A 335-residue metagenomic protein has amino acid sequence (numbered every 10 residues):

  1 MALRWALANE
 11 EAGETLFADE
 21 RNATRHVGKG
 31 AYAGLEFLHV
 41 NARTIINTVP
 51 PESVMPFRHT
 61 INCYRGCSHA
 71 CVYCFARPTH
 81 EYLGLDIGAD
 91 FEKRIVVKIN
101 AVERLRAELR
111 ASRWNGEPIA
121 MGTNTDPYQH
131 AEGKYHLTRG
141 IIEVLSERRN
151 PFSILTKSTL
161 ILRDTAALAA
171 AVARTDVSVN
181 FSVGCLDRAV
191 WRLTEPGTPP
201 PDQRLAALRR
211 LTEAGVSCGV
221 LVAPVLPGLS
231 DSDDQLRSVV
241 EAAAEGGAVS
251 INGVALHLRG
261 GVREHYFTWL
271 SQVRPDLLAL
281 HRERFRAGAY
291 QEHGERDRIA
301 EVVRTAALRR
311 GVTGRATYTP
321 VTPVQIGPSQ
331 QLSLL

Functional and structural regions predicted by a protein language model:
M1-N41, N47-T48, G228-L335: Auxiliary Fe-S-binding modules of radical SAM enzymes
G28-R65, V72-N180, G184-R192, P201 (+1 more regions): Conserved Radical SAM active-site core
K134-H136, A167-A170, T194-P196, D234-L236 (+2 more regions): Short, glycine/charged-enriched secondary-structure capping and boundary segments
R149-N150, V216, A248: A structural motif
L186-V190, E195-G197, R210-S232, L256-L258 (+1 more regions): Conserved strand-turn element in the central/C-terminal portion of the radical SAM core barrel that lines
D202-R209, A223, D234-R237, E241: Internal, well-ordered alpha-helical scaffold/interface segments that support domain packing or protein-protein contacts
